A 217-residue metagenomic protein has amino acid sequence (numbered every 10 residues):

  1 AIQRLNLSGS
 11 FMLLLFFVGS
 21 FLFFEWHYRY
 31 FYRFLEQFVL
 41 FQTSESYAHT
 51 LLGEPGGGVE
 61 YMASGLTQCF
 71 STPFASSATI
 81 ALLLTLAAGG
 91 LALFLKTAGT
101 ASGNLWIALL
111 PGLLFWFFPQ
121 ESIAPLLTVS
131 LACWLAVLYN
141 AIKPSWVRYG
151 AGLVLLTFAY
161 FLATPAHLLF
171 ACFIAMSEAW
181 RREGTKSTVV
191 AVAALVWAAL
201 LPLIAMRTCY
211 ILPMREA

Functional and structural regions predicted by a protein language model:
A1-S20, R182-A193: Start-transfer (signal-anchor) and selected internal transmembrane alpha helices of multi-pass inner/ER membrane
F21-L83: Membrane-interface coil-to-helix junctions
Q37, L52-G56, I80, G103-R148 (+1 more regions): Membrane-interface micro-motifs in multi-pass membrane enzymes
A81-G99, C133-L138: Transmembrane-helix motifs of polytopic, lipid-linked glycan transferases
A87, G103-L114, Y149-Y160, T188-L200: Transmembrane alpha-helical segments of multi-pass membrane proteins
A92-G103, I142-V147, A179-V190: Membrane-interface helix-boundary motifs at transmembrane edges
I123, S145-R181, V196-C209: Transmembrane helices and adjacent periplasmic/lumenal helix-loop junctions of polyprenol-phosphate-dependent
L212-A217: Membrane-interface segments at or immediately adjacent to transmembrane helices that form the boundary between
